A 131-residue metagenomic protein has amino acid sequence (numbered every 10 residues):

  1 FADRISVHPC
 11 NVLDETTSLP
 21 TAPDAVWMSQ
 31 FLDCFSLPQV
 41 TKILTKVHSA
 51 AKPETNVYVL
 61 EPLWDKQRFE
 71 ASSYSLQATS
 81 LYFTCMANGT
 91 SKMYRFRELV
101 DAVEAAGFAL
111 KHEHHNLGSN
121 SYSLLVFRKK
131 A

Functional and structural regions predicted by a protein language model:
F1-A131: Alpha-helical subdomain
